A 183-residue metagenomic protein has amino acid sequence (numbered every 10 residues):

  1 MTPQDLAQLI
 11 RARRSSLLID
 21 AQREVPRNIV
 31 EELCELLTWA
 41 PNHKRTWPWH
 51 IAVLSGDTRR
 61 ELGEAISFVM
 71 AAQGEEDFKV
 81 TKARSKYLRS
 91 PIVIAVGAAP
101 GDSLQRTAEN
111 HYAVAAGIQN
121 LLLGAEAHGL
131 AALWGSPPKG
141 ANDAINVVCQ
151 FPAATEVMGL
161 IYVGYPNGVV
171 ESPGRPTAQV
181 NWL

Functional and structural regions predicted by a protein language model:
M1, L6-L9, V157-L183: C-terminal helix-cap and adjacent tail motif
M1-R89: N-terminal amphipathic, basic helical "cap/leader" segment at the start of enzyme domains
L37, I94, P100-V148: Small-aliphatic-rich amphipathic alpha-helix that forms the alpha element of a beta-alpha
R45-T46, Q105-R106, P173-G174: Short glycine/proline-enriched turns and hinge-like loops at secondary-structure junctions
W47-W49, S90-I92, M158, A178: Change "...and in nucleic-acid phosphodiester-cleaving endonucleases..." to "...and in nucleic-acid processing enzymes
V53-S55, A95, Y162: Short, well-ordered beta-strand micro-motif
G56-E61, S67-F68, P100-D102, D143 (+1 more regions): Short, charged/polar surface micro-motifs in flexible loops or helix N-caps
I145-M158: Short, electropositive alpha-helical surface patch
